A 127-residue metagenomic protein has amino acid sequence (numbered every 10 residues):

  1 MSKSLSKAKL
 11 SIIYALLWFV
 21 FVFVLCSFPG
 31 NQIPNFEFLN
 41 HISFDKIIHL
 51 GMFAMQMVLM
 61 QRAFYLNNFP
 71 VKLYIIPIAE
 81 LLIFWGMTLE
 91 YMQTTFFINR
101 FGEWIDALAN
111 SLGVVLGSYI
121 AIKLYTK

Functional and structural regions predicted by a protein language model:
M1-I105, S111-K127: Bulky hydrophobic segments
